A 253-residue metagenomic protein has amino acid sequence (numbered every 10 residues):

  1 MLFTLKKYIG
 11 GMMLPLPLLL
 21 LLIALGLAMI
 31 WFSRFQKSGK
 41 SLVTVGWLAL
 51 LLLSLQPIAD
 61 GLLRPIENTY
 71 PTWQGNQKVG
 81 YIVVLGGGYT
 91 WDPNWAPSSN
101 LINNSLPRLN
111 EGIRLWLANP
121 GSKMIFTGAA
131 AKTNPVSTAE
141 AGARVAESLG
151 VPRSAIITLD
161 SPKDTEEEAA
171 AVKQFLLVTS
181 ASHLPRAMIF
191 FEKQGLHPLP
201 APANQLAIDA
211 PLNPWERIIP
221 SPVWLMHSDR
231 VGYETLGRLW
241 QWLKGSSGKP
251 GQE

Functional and structural regions predicted by a protein language model:
M1-I9, I58, L62-I66, G232-L239: Hydrophobic alpha-helical segments of integral membrane proteins, encompassing both true transmembrane helices
M1-W31: Membrane-embedded alpha-helical segments of integral membrane proteins
L27-I30, L50, S54, Q241: Structural signal for membrane-spanning alpha-helices in multi-pass inner-membrane proteins, emphasizing helix cores
W31-K40: Membrane-interface helix-boundary motifs at transmembrane edges
R34-F35, P65-T69, G245-K249: Transmembrane helix-loop junctions in multipass membrane proteins, especially transporters and channels
S41-Q56: Hydrophobic membrane-insertion alpha-helices, especially the h-region of bacterial N-terminal signal peptides
L52, Q56-S221, S228: A structural signal for short, hydrophobic/glycine-enriched beta-strand patches
P214-E216, M226-E253: Extracytoplasmic/luminal low-complexity segments enriched in Pro/Gly and acidic/polar residues that act as flexible
